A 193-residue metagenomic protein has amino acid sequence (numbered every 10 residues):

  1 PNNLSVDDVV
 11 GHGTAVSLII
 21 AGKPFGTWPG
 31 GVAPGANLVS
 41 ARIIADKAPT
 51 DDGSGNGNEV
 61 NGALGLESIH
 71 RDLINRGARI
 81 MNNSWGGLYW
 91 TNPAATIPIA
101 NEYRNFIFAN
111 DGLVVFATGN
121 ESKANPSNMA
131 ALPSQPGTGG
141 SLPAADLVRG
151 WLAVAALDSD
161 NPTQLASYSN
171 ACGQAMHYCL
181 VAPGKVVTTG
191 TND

Functional and structural regions predicted by a protein language model:
P1, S134-D193: Extracellular S/T/G-rich loop segment that most often corresponds to the catalytic His/Ser-adjacent loop
P1-G62, R76, W90, A109-D111 (+2 more regions): Subtilisin-like serine protease catalytic core
G13, S17-I20, L66-H70, A100-R104 (+3 more regions): Extracytoplasmic/secreted envelope proteins and their assembly/folding machinery, especially bacterial periplasmic
F25-G26, I44-K47, G86-W90, L113 (+4 more regions): Solvent-exposed loop/turn segments at secondary-structure junctions within structured extracellular/periplasmic domains
A36, R42, W85, A182-G184 (+1 more regions): Short, small-residue-rich loop/turn micro-motifs
T50-V60, T91-I97, A124-L132: Short, flexible/disordered intra-domain loops and linkers
H70-A95, A117: Short acidic, glycine-rich surface-loop motifs adjacent to enzyme active sites
A94-L113, A131-D146, G150: Catalytic-core regions built around general acid/base machinery
